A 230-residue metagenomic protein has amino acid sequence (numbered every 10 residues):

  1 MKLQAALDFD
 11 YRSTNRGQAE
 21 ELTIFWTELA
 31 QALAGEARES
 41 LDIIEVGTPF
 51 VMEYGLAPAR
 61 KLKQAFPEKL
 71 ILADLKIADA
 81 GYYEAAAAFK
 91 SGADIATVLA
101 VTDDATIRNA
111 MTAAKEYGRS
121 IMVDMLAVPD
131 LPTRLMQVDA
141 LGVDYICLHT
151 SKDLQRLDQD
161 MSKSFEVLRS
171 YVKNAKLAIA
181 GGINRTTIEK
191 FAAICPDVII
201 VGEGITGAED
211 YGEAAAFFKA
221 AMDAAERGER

Functional and structural regions predicted by a protein language model:
M1-A73, I77-Y82, V138-D139, G207 (+1 more regions): Conserved N-terminal beta1-alpha1 strand-loop-helix module at the mouth
L3, D10-T14, A80-N174: Conserved anion-binding
A5, I44, D74, A96 (+4 more regions): Conserved, mostly hydrophobic/aromatic
A34-E39, A59-F66, A87-K90, M111-E116 (+2 more regions): Acidic (Asp/Glu)-rich catalytic clusters
T48, A100, M125, T150-S151 (+2 more regions): Short secondary-structure boundary segments
A73-Y82, M125-P129, L177-T186: Glycine-rich beta-to-alpha transition loops that act as phosphate-gripper elements at the mouths of alpha/beta enzyme
A110, A192, G204-R230: C-terminal helical cap(s) of enzyme catalytic domains, especially alpha/beta-barrels
Q159, S164-A193, I199-I200, G204: A C-terminal functional module that forms or caps the active site or interfaces directly with catalytic machinery
